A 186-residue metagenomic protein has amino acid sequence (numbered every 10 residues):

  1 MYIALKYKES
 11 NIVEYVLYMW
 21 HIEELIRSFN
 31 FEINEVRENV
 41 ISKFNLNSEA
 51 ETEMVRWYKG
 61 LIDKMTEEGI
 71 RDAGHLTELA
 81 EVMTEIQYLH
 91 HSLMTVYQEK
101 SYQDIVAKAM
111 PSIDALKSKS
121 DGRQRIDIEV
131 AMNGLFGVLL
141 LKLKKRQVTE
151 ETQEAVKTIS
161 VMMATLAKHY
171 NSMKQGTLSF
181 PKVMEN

Functional and structural regions predicted by a protein language model:
I3-A73: N-terminal interaction modules that seed assembly of large macromolecular complexes
K8-N11, A50, M54, H75 (+5 more regions): Residue-level recognition of alpha-helical structural elements
H21, S28, E53-R56, G60 (+7 more regions): Charged, amphipathic alpha-helical oligomerization/scaffolding segments
F31-E32, E67-R71, S92-E99, K119-G122 (+2 more regions): Intrinsically disordered or highly flexible coil/loop and linker segments, enriched in small and charged/polar residues
I33-R37, Y58-M65, V106-K117, L135-L139: Extended amphipathic alpha-helical scaffold segments
E67-T95, K174-N186: Charged low-complexity stretches with an acidic bias
L76-F136: A charged, amphipathic interaction segment
D114-N186: Glycine-rich, aromatic-bearing surface loops/beta-hairpins
